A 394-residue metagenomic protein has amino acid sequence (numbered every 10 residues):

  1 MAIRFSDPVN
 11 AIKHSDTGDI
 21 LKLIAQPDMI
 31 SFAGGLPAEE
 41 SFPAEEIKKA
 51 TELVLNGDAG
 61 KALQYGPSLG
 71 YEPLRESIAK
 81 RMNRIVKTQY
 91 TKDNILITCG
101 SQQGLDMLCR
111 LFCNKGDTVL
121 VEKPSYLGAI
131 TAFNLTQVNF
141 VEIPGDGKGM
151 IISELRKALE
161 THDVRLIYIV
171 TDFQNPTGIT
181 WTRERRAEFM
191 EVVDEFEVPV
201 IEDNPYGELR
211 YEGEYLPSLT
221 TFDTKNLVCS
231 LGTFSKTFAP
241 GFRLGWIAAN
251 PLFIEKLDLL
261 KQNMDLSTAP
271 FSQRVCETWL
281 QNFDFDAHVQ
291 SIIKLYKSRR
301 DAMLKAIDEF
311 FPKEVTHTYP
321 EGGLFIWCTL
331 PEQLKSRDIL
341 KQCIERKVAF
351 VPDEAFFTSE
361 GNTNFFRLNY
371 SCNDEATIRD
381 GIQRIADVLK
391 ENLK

Functional and structural regions predicted by a protein language model:
M1, E345, T358-K394: PLP-dependent enzyme catalytic core of the Aspartate aminotransferase-like
N10-G100, M107, Q281-N282, A349 (+1 more regions): N-terminal small-domain helix-loop-helix segment of the aminotransferase-like
K61-E197, G207-K225, Y296, A376 (+1 more regions): Conserved core of the PLP fold type I
D203: Glycine-centered flexible beta-alpha turn that most often forms the glycine-rich phosphate-binding loop
T224-K294: Conserved core segment of the aminotransferase class I/II
A248, W327-T329, N369-S371: Short hydrophobic/aromatic beta-strand micro-patches that form the beta-sheet surface supporting nucleotide- or nucleic
E277, K294-L304, T316-T329, I339: Conserved glycine-rich beta-strand-loop-beta hairpin in the small C-terminal domain of fold type I
L334-I339, A376-D380: Short, conserved charged micro-motifs
